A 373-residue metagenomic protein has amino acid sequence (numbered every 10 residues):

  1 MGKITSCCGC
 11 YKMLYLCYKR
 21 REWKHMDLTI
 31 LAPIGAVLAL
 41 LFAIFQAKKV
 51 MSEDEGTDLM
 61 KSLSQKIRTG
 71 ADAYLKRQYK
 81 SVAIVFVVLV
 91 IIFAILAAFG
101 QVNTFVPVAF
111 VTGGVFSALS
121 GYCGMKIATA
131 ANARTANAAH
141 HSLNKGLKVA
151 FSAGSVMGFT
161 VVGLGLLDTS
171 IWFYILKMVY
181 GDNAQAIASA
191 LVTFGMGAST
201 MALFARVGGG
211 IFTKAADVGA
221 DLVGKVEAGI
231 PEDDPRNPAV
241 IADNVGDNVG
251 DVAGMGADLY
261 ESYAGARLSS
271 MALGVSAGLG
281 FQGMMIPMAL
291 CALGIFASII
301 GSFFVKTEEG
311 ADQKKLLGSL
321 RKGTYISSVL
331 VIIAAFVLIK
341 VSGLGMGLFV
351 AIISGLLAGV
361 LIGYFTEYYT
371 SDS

Functional and structural regions predicted by a protein language model:
C7-C10, C17: Cysteine-centered motifs
Y15-Y18, E22-S373: Hydrophobic packing and interface segments
